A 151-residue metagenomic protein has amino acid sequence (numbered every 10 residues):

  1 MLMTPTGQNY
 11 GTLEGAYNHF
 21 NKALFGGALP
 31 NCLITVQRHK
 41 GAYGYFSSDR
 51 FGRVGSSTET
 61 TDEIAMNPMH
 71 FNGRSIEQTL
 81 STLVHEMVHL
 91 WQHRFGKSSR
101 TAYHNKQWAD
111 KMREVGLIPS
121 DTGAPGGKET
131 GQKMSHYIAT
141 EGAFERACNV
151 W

Functional and structural regions predicted by a protein language model:
L2-R74, R94-W151: Metalloprotease/metallohydrolase-associated module, dominated by Zn2+-dependent proteases
Q78: Glycine-rich, basic loop-to-helix element that forms the pyrophosphate-binding segment of sugar-nucleotide handling
S81-R94: Active-site recognition of the HExxH zinc-binding catalytic motif
